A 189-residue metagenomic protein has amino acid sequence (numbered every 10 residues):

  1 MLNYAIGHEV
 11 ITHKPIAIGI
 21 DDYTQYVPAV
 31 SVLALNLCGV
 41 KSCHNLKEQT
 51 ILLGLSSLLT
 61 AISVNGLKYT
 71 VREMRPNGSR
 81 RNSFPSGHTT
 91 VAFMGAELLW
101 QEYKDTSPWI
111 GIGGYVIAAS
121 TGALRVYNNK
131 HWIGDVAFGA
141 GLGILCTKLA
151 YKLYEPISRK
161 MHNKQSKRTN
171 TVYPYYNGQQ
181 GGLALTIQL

Functional and structural regions predicted by a protein language model:
M1-V32, G66-N77: N-terminal transmembrane-helix/juxtamembrane module of multi-pass inner/ER membrane proteins
E9-G19, S42-N45, P85, E102-T106: Juxtamembrane loop-transmembrane helix junctions in multi-pass integral membrane proteins, especially the extracellular
D21-P28, S57, I110, G114-I117: Hydrophobic alpha-helical transmembrane segments of polytopic
Q25, E48-L53, G111, V136: Residue-level signature of transmembrane alpha-helical entry/exit and packing/kink sites in multi-pass membrane
P28-L33, M94-L98: Hydrophobic cores of alpha-helical transmembrane segments in multi-pass inner/ER membrane proteins, independent
S31-C38, T121-L124: Residue-level signal for alpha-helical transmembrane segments in multi-pass membrane proteins
G39-T60: Interfacial segments of alpha-helical transmembrane regions
T60-L189: Replace "edges of transmembrane helices
